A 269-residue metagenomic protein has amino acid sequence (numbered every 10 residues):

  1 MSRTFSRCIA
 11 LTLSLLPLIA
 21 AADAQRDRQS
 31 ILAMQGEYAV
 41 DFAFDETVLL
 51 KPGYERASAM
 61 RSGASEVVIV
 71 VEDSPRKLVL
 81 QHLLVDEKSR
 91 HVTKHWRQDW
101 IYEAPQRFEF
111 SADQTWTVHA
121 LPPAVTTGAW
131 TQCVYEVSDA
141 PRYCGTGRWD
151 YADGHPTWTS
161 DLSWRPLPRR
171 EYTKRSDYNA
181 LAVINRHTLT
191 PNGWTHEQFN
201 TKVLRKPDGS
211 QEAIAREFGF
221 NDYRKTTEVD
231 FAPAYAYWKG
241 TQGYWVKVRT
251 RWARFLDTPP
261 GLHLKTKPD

Functional and structural regions predicted by a protein language model:
M1-I9: Bacterial N-terminal signal peptides that target proteins for export
C8-P17: Bacterial N-terminal signal peptides
D23-E37: N-terminal helix-cap/turn-to-beta initiation motif at the start of protein domains
E37-V48, L83, D161-E171, E197-L204: Generic short beta-strand segments
K51, D73-A112: N-terminal intrinsically disordered, cationic/polar leader segments that include organellar targeting peptides
R56-S58, S62-E72, Q81, R97-W100 (+2 more regions): Hydrophobic/aromatic beta-strand elements that line small-molecule binding cavities or substrate pockets in beta-rich
T126-A182: Short helix-loop boundary/capping segments
N179-D269: Acidic, serine/threonine-rich low-complexity disordered tracts
